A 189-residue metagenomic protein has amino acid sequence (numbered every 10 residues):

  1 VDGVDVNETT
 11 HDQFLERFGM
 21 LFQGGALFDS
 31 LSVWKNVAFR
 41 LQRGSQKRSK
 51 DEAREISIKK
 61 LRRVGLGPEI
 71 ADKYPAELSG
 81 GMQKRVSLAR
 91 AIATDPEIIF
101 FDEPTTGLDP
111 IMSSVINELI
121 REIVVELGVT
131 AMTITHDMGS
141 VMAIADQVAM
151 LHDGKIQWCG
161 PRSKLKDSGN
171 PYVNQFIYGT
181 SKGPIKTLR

Functional and structural regions predicted by a protein language model:
V1-Q13: ABC ATPase NBD Q-loop/coupling interface
L31-F39: Short coil-to-helix segment of the ABC ATPase nucleotide-binding domain corresponding to the Q-loop/switch region
K50-E69: Conserved ABC ATPase "signature" region
Y74-L78, M82: Conserved ABC ATPase signature
D95: Conserved catalytic motifs of ABC-family nucleotide-binding domains
I99-D102: Catalytic Walker B motif of ABC-type/P-loop ATPase nucleotide-binding domains
